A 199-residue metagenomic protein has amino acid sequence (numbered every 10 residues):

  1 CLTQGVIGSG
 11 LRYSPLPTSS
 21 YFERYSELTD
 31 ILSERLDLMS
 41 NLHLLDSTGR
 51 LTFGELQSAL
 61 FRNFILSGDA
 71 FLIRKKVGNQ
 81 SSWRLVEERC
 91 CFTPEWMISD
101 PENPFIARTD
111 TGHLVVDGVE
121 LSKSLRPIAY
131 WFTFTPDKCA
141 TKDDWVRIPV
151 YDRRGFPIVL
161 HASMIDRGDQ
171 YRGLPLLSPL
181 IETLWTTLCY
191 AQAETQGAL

Functional and structural regions predicted by a protein language model:
C1-S67, R74-Q80: Extended, helix-rich architectural segments
T48, F53-L199: Structured, contiguous alpha/beta core segments that scaffold functional sites
